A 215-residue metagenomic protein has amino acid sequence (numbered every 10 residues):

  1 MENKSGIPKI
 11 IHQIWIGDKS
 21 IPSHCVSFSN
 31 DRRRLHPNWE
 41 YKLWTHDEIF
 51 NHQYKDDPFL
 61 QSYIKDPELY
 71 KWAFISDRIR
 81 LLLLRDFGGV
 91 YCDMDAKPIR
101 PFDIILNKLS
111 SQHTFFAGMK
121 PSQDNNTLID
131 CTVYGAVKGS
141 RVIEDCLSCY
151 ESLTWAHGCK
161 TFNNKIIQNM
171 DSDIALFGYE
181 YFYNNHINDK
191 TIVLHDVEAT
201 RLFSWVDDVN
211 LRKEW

Functional and structural regions predicted by a protein language model:
M1-D77, C92-W215: Glycosyltransferase-associated regions of secretory-pathway enzymes, highlighting luminal stem/catalytic domains
D77-G89: Small-residue hinge/turn detector
